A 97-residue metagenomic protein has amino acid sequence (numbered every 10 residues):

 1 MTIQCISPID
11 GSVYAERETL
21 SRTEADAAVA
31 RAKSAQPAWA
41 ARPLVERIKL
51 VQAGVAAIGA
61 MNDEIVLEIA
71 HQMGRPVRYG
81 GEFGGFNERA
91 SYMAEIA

Functional and structural regions predicted by a protein language model:
M1-A97: N-terminal Rossmann-like NAD(P)+-binding subdomain of aldehyde/semialdehyde dehydrogenases
